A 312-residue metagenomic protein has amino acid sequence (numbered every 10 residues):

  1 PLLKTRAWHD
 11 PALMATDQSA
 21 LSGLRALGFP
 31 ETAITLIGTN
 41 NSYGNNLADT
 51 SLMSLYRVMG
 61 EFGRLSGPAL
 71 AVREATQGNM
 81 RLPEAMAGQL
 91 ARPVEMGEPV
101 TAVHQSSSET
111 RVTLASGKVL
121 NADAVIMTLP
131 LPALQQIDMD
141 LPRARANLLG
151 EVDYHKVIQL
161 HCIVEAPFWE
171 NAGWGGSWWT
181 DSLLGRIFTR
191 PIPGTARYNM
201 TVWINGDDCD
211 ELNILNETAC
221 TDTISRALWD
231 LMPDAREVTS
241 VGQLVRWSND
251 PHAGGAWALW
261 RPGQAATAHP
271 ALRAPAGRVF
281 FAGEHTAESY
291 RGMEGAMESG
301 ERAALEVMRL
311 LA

Functional and structural regions predicted by a protein language model:
L2-P99, S106-S107, T128, D138 (+1 more regions): Active-site/ligand-binding neighborhood in enzyme catalytic cores
H9, L13, A71-N79, K118 (+3 more regions): Aromatic-acidic/polar surface patches that form glycan- and anion
L21, R25, P83-A87, T101 (+3 more regions): Non-transmembrane alpha-helical segments in soluble domains of secreted/periplasmic/extracellular proteins
P30-G38, P167-G173, E237: A short alpha-helix-loop-beta-strand transition element characteristic of N-terminal alpha/beta dinucleotide-binding
S54-G63, V119, V157-Q159, N199: Intrinsic-disorder/low-complexity, polar/charged segments enriched in Ser/Thr/Lys/Arg/Asp/Glu/Gln
E98-S107, L114-W174, A235: Central helical "cap/lid" subdomain
E109, K156, A172-A312: Conserved flavin/dinucleotide-binding core of flavoenzymes
